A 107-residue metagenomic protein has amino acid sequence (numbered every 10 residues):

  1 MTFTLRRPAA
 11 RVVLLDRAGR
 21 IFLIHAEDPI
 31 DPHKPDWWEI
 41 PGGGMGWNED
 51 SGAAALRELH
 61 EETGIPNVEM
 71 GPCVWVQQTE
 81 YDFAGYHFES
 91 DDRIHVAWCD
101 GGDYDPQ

Functional and structural regions predicted by a protein language model:
M1-E39, N67, C99: N-terminal strand-loop-strand
I24, C73-V76: Residue-level detector of high-confidence beta-strand sites
D28-P32, V76, E80-Y81: Short, charge-rich amphipathic segments
K34-P35, G44, P72: Intrinsically disordered regions, especially transient/low-confidence alpha-helical propensity segments and coil-helix
G44-E69, Q77-Q107: Unchanged
